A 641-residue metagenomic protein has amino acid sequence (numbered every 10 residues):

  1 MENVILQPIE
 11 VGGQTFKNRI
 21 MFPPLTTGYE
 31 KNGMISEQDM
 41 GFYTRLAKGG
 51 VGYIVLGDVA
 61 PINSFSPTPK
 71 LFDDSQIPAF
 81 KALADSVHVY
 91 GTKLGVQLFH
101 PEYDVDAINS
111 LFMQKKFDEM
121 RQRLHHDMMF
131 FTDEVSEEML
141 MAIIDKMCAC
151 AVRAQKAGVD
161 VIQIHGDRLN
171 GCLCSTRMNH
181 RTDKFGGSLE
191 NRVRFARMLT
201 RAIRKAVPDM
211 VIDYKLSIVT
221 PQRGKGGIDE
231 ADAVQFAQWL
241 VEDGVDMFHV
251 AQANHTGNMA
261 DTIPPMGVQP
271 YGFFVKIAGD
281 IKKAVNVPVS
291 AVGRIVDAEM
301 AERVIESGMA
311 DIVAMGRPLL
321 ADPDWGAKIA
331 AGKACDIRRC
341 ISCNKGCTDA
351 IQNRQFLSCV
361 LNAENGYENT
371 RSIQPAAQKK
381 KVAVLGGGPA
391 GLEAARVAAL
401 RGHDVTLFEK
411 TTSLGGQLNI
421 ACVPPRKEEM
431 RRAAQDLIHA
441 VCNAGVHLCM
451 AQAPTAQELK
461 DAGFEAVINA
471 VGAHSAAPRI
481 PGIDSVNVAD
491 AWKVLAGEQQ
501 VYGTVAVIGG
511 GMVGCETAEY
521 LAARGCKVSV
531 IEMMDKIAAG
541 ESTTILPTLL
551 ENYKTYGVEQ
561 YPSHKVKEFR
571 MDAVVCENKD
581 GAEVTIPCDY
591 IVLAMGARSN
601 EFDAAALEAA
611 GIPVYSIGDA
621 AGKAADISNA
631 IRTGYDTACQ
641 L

Functional and structural regions predicted by a protein language model:
M1-L385, P389, E393-L400, D404-V405 (+3 more regions): Flavin-dependent oxidoreductase catalytic cores
I212, V289, L448-M450, V488 (+3 more regions): Generic structural signal for residues in well-ordered beta-strands
F248, I281, V304, G316 (+8 more regions): Hydrophobic, well-ordered secondary-structure elements that form the walls of internal hydrophobic environments
D324-C340, Q452-A473: Small-residue-rich anion-binding loops in enzyme active sites
A377-L407, L414, C449-G463, V471-I480 (+4 more regions): Rossmann-like dinucleotide/flavin-binding elements
D404-A444, Y520-V566, A621-A624: Rossmann-like dinucleotide-binding cores of NAD(P)H-dependent redox enzymes
A434, M450-A453, D490-W492, P562-H564 (+2 more regions): Short loop/edge segments at beta-strand edges and connector loops that shape dinucleotide/nucleotide cofactor-binding
